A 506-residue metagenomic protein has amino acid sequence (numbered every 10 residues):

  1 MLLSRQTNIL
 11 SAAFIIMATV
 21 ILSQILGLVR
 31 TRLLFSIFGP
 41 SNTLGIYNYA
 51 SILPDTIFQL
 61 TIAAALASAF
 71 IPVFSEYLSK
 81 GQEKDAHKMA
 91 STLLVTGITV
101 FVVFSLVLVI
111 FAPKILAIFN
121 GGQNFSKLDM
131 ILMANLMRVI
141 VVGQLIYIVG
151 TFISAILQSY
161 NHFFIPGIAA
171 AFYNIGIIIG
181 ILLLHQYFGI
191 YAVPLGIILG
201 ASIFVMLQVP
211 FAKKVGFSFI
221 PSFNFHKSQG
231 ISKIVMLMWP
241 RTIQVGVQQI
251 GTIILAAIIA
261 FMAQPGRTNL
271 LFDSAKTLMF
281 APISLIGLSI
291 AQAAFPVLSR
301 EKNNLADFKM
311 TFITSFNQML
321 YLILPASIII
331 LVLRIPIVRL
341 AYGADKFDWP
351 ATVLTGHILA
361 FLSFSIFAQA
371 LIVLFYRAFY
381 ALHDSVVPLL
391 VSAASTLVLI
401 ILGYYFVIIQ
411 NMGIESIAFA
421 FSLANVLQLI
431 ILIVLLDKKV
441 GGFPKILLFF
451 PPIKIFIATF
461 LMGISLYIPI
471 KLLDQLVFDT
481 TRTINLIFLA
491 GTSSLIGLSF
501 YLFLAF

Functional and structural regions predicted by a protein language model:
M1-F506: Membrane-embedded alpha-helical bundles of multi-pass transporters/translocases, especially carrier/permease families
